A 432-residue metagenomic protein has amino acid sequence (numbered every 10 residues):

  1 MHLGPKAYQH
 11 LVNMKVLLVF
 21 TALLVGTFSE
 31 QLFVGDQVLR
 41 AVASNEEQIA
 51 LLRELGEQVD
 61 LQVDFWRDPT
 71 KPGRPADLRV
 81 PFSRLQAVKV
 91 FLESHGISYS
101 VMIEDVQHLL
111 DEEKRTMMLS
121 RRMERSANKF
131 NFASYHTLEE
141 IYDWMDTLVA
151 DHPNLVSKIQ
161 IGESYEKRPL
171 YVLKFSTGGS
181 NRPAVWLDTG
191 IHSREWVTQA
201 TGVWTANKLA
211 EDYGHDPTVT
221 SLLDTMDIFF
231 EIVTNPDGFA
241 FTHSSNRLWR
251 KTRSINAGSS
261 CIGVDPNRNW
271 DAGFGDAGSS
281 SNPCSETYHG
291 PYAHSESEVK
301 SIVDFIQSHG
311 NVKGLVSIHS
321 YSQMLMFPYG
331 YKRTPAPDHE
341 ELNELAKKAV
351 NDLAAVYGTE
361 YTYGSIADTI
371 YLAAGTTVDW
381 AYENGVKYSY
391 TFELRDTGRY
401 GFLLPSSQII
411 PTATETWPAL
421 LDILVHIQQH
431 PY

Functional and structural regions predicted by a protein language model:
M1-A22: Classical eukaryotic N-terminal signal peptides for Sec-dependent ER targeting/secretion, especially the positively
K15-Y432: M14 metallocarboxypeptidase catalytic domain recognition
